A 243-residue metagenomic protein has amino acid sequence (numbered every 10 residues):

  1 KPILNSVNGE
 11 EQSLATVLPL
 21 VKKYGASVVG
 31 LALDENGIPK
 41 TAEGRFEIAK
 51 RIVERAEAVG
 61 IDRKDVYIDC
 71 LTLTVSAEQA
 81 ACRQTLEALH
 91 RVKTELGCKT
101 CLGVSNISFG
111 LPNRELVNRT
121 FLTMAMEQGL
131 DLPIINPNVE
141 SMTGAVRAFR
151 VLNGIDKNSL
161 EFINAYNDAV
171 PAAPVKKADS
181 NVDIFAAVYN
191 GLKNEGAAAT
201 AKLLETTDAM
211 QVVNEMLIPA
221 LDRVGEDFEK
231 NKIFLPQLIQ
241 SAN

Functional and structural regions predicted by a protein language model:
K1-D65, L73-C101, S105-N243: ATP-dependent carboxylate/acyl-activation modules
